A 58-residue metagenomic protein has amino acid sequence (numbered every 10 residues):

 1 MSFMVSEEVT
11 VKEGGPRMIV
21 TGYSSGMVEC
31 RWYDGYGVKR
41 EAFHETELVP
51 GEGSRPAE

Functional and structural regions predicted by a protein language model:
M4, E8-E52, A57-E58: Basic/aromatic-rich interaction segments and small domains that mediate binding to polyanionic partners
